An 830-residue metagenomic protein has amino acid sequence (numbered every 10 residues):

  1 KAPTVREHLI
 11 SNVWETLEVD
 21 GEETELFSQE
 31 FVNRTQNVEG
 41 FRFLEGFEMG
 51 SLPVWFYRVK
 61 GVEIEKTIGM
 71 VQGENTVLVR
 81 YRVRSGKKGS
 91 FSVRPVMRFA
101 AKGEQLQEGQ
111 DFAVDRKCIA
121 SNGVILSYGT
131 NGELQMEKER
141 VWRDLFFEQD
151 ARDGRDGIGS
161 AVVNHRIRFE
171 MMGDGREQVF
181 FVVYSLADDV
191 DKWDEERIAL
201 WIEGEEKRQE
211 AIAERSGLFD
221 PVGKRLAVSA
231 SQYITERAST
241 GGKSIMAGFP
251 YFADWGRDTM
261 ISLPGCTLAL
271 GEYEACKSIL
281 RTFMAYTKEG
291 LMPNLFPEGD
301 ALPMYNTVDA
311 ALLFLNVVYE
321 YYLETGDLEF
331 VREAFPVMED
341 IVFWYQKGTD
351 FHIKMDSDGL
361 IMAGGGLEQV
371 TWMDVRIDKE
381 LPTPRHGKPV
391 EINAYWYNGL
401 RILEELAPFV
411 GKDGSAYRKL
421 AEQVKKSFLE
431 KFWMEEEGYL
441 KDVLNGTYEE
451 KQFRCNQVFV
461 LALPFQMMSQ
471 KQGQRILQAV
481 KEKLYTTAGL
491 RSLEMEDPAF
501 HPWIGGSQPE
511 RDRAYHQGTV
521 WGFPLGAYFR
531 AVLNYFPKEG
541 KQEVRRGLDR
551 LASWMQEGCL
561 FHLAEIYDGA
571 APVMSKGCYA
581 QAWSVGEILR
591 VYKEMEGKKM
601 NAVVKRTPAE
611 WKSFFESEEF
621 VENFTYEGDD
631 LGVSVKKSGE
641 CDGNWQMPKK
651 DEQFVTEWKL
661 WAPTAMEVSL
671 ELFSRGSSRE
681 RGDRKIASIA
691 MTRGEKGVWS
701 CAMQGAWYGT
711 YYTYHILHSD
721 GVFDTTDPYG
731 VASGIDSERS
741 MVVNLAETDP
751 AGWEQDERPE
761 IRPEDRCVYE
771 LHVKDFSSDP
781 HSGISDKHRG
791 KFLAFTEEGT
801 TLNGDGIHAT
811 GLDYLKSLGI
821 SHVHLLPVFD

Functional and structural regions predicted by a protein language model:
K1-V603: Acidic, mature catalytic/reactive cores of soluble proteins
N75-V77, F654-W658: Structural beta-strand segments of beta-rich domains
G86-K87, W661-V668: Short proline/glycine-enriched turn/loop motifs at strand-loop junctions of beta-rich domains
S92, S669-E671: Beta-strand signatures of extracellular beta-sandwich domains
D191-M246, A746-H822: An acidic-aromatic substrate-binding cleft motif
I279, Y711, H715, E770 (+1 more regions): Outer-envelope exported proteins of Gram-negative bacteria
Y395, K774, V828-D830: Active-site beta-loop-alpha junctions enriched in small/polar residues
A602-V655, R679-I686, R693-T801: The feature marks proteins involved in alpha-glucan
